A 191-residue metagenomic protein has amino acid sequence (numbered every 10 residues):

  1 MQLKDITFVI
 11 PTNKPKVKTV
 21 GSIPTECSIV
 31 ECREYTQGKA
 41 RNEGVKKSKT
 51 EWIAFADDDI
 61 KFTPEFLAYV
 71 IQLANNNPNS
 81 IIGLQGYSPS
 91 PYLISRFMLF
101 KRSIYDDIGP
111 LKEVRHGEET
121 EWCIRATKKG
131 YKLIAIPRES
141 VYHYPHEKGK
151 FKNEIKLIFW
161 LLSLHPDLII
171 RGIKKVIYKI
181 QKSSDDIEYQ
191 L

Functional and structural regions predicted by a protein language model:
M1-P24: N-proximal low-complexity "stem/linker" segments adjacent to membrane-targeting elements
E34-S48: Glycine-rich, basic loop-to-helix element that forms the pyrophosphate-binding segment of sugar-nucleotide handling
I53: Short aromatic/hydrophobic "clamp" motif used to bind/position activated sugar donors
D57-K61: The conserved acidic donor/metal-binding loop of glycosyltransferases
E65-Y92: Conserved donor NDP-sugar-binding/catalytic core segment of glycosyltransferases
H116-W122: Acidic donor-binding loop at a coil-to-helix junction in glycosyltransferase catalytic cores that engages
R125-V141: Catalytic donor-sugar/metal-binding loop of nucleotide-sugar-dependent glycosyltransferases
I136-E154: Active-site donor/metal-binding and catalytic loop motifs of nucleotide-sugar-dependent glycosylation enzymes
